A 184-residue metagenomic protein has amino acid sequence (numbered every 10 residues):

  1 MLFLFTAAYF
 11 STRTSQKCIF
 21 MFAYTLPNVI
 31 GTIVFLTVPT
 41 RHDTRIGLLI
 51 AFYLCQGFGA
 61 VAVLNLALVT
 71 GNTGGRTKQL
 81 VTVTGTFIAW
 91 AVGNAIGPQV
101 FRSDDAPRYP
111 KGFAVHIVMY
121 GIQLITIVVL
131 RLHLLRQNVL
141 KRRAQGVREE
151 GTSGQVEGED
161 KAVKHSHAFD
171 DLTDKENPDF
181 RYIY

Functional and structural regions predicted by a protein language model:
L2-K17: Helix-to-loop junctions at the C-terminal end of transmembrane segments in multipass secondary transporters
F10-T12, V100-R108: Interfacial helix-cap and linker-helix signal at transmembrane-aqueous boundaries of multi-pass secondary transporters
Q16, T77-G85: Cytoplasmic loop-to-transmembrane helix junctions
M21-D43, Q56: C-terminal ends and interior cores of transmembrane alpha-helices in multi-pass membrane transporters/permeases
T37-I50, H133-L134: Helix-loop junctions at membrane interfaces in 12-TM secondary transporters
T44-L64, L68, F87-I88: Hydrophobic core of transmembrane alpha-helices in multi-pass small-molecule transporters, especially MFS/SLC-type
G59-G75, V83, G97: Intracellular juxtamembrane helix-capping segments at the cytosolic ends of symmetry-related transmembrane helices
P110-Y184: Intracellular terminal tails of multi-pass secondary transporters
